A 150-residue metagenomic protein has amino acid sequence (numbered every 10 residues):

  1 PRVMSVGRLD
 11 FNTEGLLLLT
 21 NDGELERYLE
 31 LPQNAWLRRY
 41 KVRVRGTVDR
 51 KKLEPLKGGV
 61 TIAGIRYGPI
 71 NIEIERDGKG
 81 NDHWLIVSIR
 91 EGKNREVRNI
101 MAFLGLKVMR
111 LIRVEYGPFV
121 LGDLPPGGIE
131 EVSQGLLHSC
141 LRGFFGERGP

Functional and structural regions predicted by a protein language model:
P1-P150: Basic, flexible Lys/Arg- and Gly-enriched helix-loop patches that mediate nucleic-acid binding at interfaces with rRNA
